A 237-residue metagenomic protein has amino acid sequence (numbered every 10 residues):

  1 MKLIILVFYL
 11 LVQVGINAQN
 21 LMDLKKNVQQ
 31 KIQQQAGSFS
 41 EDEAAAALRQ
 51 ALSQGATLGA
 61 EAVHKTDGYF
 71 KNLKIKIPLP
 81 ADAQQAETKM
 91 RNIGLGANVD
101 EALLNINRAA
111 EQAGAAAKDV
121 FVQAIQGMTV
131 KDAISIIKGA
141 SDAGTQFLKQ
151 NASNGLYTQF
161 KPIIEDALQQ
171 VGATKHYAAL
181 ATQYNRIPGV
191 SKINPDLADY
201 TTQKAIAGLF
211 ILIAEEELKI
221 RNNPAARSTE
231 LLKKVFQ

Functional and structural regions predicted by a protein language model:
M1-M22: Bacterial Sec-dependent N-terminal signal peptides
M22-L103: N-terminal Sec/ER secretory leader and immediately downstream segment of secreted/extracellular precursors
D23-K31, A198, A205-Q237: A cross-kingdom marker for long, charged
D42, A46, Q50, Q54-T57 (+10 more regions): Acidic, glycine/polar-rich low-complexity segments that are predisposed to form short amphipathic helices
G59, T129, P224: Residue-level signature of catalytic and energy-coupling elements of molecular machines, predominantly ATP/GTP-dependent
G96-A167: Mid-length scaffold segments of soluble, non-membrane domains
I163-K204: An amphipathic alpha-helical core segment
